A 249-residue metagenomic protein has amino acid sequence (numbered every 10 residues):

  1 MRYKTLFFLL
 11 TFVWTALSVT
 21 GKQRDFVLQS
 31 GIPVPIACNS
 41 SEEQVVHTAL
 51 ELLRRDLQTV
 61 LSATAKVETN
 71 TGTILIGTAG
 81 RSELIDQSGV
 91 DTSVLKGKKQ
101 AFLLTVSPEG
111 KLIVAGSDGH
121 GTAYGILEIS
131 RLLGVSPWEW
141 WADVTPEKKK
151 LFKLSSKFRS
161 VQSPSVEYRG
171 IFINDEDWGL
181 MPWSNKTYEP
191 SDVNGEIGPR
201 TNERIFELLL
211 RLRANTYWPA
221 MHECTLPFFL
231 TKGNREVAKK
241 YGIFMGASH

Functional and structural regions predicted by a protein language model:
M1-F7: Bacterial N-terminal signal peptides that target proteins for export
F7-A16: Bacterial N-terminal signal peptides
G21-S163: Contiguous, structured surface segment used for ligand recognition
P33, N39-E42, L61, E68-T71 (+2 more regions): Aromatic-lined carbohydrate-binding surfaces of glycoside hydrolases
